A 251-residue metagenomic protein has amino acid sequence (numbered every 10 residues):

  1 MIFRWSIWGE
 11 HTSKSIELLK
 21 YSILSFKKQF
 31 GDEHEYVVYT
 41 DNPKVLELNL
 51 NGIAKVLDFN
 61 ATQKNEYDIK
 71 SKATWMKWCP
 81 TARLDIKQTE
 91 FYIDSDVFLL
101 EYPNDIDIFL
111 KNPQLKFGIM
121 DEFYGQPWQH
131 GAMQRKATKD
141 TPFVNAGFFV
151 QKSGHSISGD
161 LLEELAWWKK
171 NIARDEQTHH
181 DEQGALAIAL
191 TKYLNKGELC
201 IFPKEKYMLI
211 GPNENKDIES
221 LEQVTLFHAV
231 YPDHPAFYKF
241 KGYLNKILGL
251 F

Functional and structural regions predicted by a protein language model:
M1-N65, I86, F227-F251: N-terminal anchoring/stem segment of glycosyltransferases
I7-L19, K70, T74, T138-P142 (+1 more regions): Aromatic-acidic/polar surface patches that form glycan- and anion
Y39-L46, Y102, F123, E205-K206: Short, polar loop motifs at secondary-structure junctions
P43, L84, K152-S156: Short loop segments at secondary-structure junctions
D68-K77, G131-R135, N215-Q223: Short, surface-exposed amphipathic charged segments that create phosphate/polyanion-binding patches used for binding
W75-Q126: GT-A fold catalytic core of metal-dependent nucleotide-sugar glycosyltransferases, centered on the diacidic
F117-T138, P142-F143: Class I SAM-dependent methyltransferase SAM-binding "motif I" and its flanking Rossmann-like core
T141-P232: Catalytic core and acceptor-binding pocket of nucleotide-sugar-dependent glycosyltransferases
